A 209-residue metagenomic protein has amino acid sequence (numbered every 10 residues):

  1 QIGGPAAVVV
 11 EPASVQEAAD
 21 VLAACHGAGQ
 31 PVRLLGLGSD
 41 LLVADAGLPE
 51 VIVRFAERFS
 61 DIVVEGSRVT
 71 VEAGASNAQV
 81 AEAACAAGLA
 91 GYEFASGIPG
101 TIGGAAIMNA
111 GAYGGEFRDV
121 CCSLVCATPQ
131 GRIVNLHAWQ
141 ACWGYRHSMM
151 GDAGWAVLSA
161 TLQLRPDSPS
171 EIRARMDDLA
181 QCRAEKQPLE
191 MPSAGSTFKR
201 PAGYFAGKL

Functional and structural regions predicted by a protein language model:
Q1-I102: Anion-binding (especially nucleotide phosphate/pyrophosphate-binding) glycine-rich loop and adjoining beta-alpha core
G4, G36-L37, R54-E57, E93 (+9 more regions): Residue-level signal for pocket-adjacent positions within structured domains
V10-V15, L42-S60, A106-H137, D152-S159: Structural signature of FAD isoalloxazine-binding scaffolds in flavoprotein oxidoreductases
A13-Q16, A75, Q79, E93 (+7 more regions): Conserved active-site and cofactor/substrate-binding residues in soluble primary-metabolism enzymes
D20, Q79-A83, S123, S159 (+2 more regions): Alpha-helical scaffold segments in soluble metabolic enzymes
C25, C85, C121-C122, C126 (+2 more regions): Generic recognition of cysteine residues
L41, A127-L209: Phosphate/pyrophosphate- and phosphate-bearing ligand-binding catalytic cores of soluble enzymes
A81-C122, T128, S193, T197: A gly/ser-rich beta-alpha-beta helix-loop segment of oxidoreductase catalytic cores
